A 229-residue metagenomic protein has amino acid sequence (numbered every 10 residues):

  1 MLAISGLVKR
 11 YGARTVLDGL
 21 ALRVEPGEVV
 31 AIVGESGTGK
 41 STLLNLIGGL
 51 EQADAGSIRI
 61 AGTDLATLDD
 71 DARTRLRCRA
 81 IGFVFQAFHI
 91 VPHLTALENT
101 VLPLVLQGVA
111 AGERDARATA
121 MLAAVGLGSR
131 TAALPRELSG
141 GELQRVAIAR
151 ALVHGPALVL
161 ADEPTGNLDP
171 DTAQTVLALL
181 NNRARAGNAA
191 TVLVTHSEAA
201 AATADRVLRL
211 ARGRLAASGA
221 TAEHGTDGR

Functional and structural regions predicted by a protein language model:
M1-A211: ABC family nucleotide-binding domain
R212-E223: Conserved switch/coupling elements of ABC/ABC-like ATPase nucleotide-binding domains
